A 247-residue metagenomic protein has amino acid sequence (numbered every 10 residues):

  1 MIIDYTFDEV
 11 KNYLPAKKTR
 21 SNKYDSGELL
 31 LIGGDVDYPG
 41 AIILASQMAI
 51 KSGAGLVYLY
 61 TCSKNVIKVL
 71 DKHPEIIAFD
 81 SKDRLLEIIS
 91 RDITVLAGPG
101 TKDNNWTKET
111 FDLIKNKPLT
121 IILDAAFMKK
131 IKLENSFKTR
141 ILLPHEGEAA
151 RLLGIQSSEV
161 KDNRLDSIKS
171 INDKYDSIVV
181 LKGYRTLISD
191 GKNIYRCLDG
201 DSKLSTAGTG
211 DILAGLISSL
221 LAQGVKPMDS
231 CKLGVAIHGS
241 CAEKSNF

Functional and structural regions predicted by a protein language model:
M1-T120, K129-K138, A150-F247: Small-residue (G/A/S/T)-rich helix-start motifs and N-terminal tracts that mark the onset
R140, E146-G147: Peripheral docking tails and interdomain loops at the edges of cofactor- or intermediate-handling domains
